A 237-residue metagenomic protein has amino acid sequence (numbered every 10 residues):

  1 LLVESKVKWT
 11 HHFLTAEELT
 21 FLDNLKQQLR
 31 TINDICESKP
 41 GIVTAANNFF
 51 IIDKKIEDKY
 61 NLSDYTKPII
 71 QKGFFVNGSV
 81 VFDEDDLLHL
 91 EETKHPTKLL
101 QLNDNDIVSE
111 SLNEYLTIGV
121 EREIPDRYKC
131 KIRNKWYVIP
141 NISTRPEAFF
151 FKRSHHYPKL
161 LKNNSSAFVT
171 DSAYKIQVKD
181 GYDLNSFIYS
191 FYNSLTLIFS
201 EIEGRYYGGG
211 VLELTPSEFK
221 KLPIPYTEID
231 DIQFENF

Functional and structural regions predicted by a protein language model:
L1-T20: A conserved mid-domain beta-alpha-beta active-site/ligand-binding segment of alpha/beta enzyme cores
E18-N236: Polybasic, glycine- and aromatic-enriched phosphate-binding surface used to engage nucleic acids
